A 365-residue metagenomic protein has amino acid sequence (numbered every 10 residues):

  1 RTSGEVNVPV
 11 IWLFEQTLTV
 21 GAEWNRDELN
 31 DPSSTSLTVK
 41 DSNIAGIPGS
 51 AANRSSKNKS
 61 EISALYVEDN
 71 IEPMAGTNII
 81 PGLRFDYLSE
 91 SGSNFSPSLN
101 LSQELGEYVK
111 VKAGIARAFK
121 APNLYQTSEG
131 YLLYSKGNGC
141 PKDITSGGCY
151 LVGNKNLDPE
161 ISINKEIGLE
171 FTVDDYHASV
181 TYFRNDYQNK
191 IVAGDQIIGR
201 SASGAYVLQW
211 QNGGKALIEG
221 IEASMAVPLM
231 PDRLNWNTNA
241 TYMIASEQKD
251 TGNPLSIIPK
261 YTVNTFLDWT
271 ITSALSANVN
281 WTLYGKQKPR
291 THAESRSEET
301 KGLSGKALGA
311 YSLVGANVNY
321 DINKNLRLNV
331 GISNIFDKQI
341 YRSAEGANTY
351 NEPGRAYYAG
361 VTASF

Functional and structural regions predicted by a protein language model:
R1-S91, S102-G106, S179, R233-N239: Face-selective signature of the C-terminal outer-membrane beta-barrel domain
T2, K59-S63, S93-F95, I161-K165 (+5 more regions): Residues that define the transmembrane beta-barrel architecture of outer-membrane proteins
V6-W12, N70-P73, F85, S93 (+12 more regions): Residue-level signature of outer-membrane beta-barrel architecture
Q16-A22, I79-P81, V111-A113, A178-V180 (+6 more regions): Transmembrane beta-strands of outer-membrane beta-barrel proteins
W24-N30, E61-S63, L83-S89, I115-A121 (+9 more regions): Transmembrane beta-strands of outer-membrane beta-barrel pores
N30, E104-K112, K142-C149, N154-Q211 (+3 more regions): Membrane-embedded beta-barrel scaffold of Gram-negative outer-membrane proteins
E72-I79, S179-Y187, A202-A293, K324 (+1 more regions): Gram-negative outer-membrane beta-barrel transporters
F119, Q188, A193, L283-S297 (+1 more regions): C-terminal beta-signal and adjacent terminal beta-strands/loops of Gram-negative outer-membrane beta-barrel proteins
